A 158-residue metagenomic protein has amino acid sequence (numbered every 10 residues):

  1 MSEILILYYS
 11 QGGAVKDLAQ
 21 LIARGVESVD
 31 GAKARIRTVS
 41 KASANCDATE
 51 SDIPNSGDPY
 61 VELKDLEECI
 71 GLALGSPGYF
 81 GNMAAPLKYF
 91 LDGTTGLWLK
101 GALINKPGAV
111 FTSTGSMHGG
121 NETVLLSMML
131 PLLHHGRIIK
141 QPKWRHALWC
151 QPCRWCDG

Functional and structural regions predicted by a protein language model:
M1-K100: N-terminal beta1-alpha1-beta2 submodule of the flavodoxin-like/Rossmannoid cofactor-binding fold
G13-A14, L72, S76, N82 (+4 more regions): Gly/Ser/Thr-rich helix-start
L18, F80, P86, V110 (+3 more regions): Basic, gly/Ser/Thr/Pro-rich low-complexity segments located predominantly at protein N termini
E27, P54-G57, I138-G158: Glycine-rich phosphate/pyrophosphate-binding loop and the adjoining helix
K41, E68, N82-A85, N105 (+4 more regions): Generic structural "secondary-structure junction" signal
C46-E50, E122-T123, P152-C153: Short aromatic-enriched loop/helix-cap "lid" or pocket-rim segments at secondary-structure transitions that line
M83-K100, L126-L130, H134-H135, R154-G158: A short, terminal or domain-edge coil/loop segment
I104-W149: Short, glycine-/small-residue-rich phosphate/pyrophosphate-handling segment
